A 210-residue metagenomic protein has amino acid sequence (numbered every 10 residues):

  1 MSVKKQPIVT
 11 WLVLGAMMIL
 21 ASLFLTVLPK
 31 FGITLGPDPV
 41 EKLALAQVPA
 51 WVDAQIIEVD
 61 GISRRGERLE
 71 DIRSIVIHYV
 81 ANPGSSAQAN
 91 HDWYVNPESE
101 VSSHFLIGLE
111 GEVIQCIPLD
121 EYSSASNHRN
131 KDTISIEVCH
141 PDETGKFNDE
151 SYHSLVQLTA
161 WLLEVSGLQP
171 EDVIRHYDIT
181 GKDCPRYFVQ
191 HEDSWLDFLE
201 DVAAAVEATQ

Functional and structural regions predicted by a protein language model:
S2-M17, T26-D53, D142-Q210: Basic/polar, cationic surfaces and motifs that engage anionic cell-wall and phosphate/carboxylate ligands
S2-S126: N-terminal catalytic cores of peptidoglycan-degrading enzymes
E70, E98, R129, T144-Y152: Solvent-exposed, acidic/flexible segments
I77, I136, L155: Conserved, mostly hydrophobic/aromatic
Y79, V138, Y177: Residues immediately flanking
N127-S135: Short coil-to-beta-strand
I134-E143: Cell-envelope and extracellular/periplasmic
